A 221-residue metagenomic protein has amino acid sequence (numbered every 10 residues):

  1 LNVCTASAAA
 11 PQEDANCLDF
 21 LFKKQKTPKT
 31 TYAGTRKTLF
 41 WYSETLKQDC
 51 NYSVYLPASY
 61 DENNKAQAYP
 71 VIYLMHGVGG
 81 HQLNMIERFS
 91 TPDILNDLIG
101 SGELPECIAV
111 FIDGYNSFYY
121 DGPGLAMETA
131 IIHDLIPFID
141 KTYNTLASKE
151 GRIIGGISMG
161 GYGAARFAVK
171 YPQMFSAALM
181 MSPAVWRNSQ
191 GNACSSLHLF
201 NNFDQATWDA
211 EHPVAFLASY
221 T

Functional and structural regions predicted by a protein language model:
C4-T221: Non-catalytic cap/lid and distal C-terminal segments of serine-dependent acyl enzymes
